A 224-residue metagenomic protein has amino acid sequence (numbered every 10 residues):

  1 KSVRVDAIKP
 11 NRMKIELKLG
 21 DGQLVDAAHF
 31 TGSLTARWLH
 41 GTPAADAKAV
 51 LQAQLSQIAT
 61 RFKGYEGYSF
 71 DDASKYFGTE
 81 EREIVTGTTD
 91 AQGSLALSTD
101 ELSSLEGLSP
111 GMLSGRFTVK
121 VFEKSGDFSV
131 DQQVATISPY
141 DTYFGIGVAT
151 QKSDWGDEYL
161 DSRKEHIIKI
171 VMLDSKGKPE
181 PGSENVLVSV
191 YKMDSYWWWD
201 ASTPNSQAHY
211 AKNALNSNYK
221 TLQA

Functional and structural regions predicted by a protein language model:
K1-A224: A structural signal for beta-strand and strand-to-loop patches characteristic of beta-rich domains
